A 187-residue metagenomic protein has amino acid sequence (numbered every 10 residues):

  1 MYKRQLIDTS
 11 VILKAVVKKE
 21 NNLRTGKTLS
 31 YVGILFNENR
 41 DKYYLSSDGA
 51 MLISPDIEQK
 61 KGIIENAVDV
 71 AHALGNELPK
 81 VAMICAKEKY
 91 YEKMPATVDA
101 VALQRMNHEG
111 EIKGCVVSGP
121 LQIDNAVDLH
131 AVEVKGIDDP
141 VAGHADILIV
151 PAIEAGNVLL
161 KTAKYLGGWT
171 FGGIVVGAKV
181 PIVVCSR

Functional and structural regions predicted by a protein language model:
K3-V141, D146-V150, A155-R187: Anion-binding alpha/beta catalytic cores of soluble intermediary-metabolism enzymes, centered on
